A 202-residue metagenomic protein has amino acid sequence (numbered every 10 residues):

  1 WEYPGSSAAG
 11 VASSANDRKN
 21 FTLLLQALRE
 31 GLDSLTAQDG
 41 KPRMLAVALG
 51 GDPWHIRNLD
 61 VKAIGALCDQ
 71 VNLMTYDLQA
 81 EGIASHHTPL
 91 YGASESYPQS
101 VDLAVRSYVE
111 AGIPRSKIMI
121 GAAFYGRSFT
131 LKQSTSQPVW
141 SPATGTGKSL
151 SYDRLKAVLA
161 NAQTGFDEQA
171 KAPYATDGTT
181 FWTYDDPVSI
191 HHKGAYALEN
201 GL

Functional and structural regions predicted by a protein language model:
W1-S6, P187, L202: Proteins with a high burden of low-complexity, intrinsically disordered sequence enriched in S/T/G/P/A and R, requiring
E2-L155: Substrate-binding surface in catalytic domains of secreted glycosidases
I113, G201-L202: Residue-level recognition of short, well-ordered coil/turn positions that link secondary-structure elements
G145-G201: Hydrophobic, secondary-structure "cap" segments at the distal end of domains
